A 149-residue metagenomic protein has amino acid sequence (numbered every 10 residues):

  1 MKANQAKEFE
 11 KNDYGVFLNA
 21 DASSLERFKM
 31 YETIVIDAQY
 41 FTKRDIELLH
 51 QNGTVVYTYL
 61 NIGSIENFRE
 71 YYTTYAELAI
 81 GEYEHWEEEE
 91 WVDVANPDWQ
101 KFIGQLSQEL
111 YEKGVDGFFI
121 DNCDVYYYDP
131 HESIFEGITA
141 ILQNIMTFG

Functional and structural regions predicted by a protein language model:
M1-G149: Glycan-processing catalytic domains of CAZymes
